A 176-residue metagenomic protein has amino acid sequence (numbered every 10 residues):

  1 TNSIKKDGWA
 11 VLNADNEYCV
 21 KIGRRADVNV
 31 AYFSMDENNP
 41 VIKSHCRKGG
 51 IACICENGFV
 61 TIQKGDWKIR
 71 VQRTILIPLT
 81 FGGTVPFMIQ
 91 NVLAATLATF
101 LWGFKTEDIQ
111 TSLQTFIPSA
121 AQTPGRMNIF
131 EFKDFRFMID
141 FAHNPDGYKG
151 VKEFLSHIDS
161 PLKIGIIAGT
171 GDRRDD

Functional and structural regions predicted by a protein language model:
T1-A14, Y18-N29: Phosphate-binding loop of NTP-binding sites
K6-D7, A26-V28, K48-G50, K133-F135 (+1 more regions): Short coil/turn connectors at secondary-structure junctions
V11, V30, N91, A95: Residue-level signal for inorganic ion chemistry
L12, Y32, G165-I167: Structural beta-sheet core signal
D15, D36, G65, A142 (+1 more regions): Anionic group-transfer/hydrolysis microenvironments
Y18-V20, N39-P40, G147, D172-R174: Flexible loop/turn segments at secondary-structure boundaries
V20-P78, T115-F130: Extended acidic/charged loop-beta regions that coordinate divalent cations and stabilize anionic phosphate/carboxylate
T74-D176: Nucleotide phosphate-binding/pyrophosphate-handling subdomain across enzymes that bind or process nucleotide phosphates
